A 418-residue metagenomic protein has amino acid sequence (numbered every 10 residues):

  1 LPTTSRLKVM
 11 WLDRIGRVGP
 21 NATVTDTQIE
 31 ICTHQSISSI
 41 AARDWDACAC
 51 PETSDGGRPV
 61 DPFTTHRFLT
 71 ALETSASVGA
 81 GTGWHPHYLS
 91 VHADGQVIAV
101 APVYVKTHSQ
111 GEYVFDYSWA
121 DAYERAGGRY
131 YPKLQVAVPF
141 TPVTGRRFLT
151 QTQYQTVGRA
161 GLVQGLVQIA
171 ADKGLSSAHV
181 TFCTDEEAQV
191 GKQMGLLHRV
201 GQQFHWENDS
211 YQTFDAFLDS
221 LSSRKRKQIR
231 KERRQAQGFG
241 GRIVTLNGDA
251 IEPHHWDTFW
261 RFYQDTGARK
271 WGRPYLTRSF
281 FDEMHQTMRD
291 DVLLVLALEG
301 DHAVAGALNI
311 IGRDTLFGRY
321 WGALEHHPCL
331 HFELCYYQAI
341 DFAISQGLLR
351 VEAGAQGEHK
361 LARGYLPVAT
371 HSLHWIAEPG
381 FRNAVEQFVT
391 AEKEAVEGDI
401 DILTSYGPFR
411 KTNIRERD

Functional and structural regions predicted by a protein language model:
T3-D418: N-acyltransferase acceptor-side catalytic subdomain
